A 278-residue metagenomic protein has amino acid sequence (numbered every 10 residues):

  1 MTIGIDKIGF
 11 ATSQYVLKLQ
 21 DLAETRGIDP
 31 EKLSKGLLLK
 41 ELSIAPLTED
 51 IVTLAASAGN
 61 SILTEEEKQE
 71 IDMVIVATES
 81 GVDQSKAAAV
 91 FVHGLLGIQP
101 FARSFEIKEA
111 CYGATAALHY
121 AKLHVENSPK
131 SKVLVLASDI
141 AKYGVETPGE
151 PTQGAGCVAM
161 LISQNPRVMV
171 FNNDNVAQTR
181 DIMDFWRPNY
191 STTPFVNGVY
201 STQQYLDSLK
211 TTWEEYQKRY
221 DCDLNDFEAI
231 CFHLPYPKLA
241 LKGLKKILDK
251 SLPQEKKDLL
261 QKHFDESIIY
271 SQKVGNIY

Functional and structural regions predicted by a protein language model:
M1-T48, T147-E214, R219: Condensing-enzyme catalytic core mediating Claisen C-C bond formation in acyl metabolism
F10-A11, A77-D83, E109-A114, A137-K142 (+1 more regions): Acidic, glycine-rich active-site loops and adjacent beta-strand->loop/helix elements that engage anionic groups
K32-T53, E79-K132, L248-Y278: Conserved catalytic cysteine-centered active-site region of acyl-thioester-dependent Claisen-condensing enzymes
A58-D72, K210-E228: Phosphate/pyrophosphate-binding loops at sites that engage ATP/ADP/AMP, CoA/4′-phosphopantetheine, polyphosphate
D72-S80, E106, I230-C231: Short glycine-rich or small-residue beta-strand-to-loop segments that form or flank ligand, phosphate, metal/Fe-S
E126-A159: Flexible, glycine-rich active-site loops centered on histidine and acidic residues that chelate a metal or position
T202-T212, F227-G243, S267-Y278: A conserved active-site cap/scaffold subdomain adjacent to cofactor or substrate pockets
